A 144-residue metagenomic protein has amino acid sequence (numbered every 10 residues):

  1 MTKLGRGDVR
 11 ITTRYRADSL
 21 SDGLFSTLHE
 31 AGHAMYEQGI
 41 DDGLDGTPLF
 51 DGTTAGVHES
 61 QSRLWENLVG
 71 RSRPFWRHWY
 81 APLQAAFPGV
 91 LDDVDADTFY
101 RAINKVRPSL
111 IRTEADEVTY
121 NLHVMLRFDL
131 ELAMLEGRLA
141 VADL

Functional and structural regions predicted by a protein language model:
M1-G7: Catalytic zinc-binding patch centered on the HExxH motif and its immediate surroundings that defines zinc-dependent
T12-S26: Short pre-active-site segment immediately N-terminal to the catalytic Zn-binding motif
D22-D42, E59-R63: Active-site recognition of the HExxH zinc-binding catalytic motif
H33, E37, D41, N67-R71 (+2 more regions): Short, well-ordered loop/turn and helix-capping segments at boundaries between secondary-structure elements and domains
P48-E59: Active-site metal-coordination segments of metallo-dependent hydrolases
S60-S62, E66-N67, P88: Core active-site phosphate/anionic-ligand binding loop and the adjoining beta-turn-alpha structural block in enzyme
R71-L144: Long, amphipathic alpha-helical stalk/connector segments used for oligomerization, subunit docking, or mechanical
